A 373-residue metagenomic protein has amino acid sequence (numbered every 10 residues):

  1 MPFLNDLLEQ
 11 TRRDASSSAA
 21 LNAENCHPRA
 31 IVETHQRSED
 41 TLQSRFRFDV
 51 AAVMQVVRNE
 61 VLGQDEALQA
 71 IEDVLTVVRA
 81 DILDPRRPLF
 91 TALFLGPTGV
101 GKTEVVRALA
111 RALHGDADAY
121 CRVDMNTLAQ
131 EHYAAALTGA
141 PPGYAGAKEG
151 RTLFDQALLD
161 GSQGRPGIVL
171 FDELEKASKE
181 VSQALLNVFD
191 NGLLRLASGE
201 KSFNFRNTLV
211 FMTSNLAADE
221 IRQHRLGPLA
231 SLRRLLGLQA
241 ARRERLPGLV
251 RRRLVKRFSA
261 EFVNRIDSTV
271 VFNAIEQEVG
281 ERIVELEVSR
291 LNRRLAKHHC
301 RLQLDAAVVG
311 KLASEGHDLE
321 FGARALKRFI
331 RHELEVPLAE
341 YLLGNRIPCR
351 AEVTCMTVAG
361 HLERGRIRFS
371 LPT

Functional and structural regions predicted by a protein language model:
P2-E24, T98-V100, E104-R107, F321-T373: C-terminal engagement/docking regions of AAA+ P-loop ATPases
R37-A70, L128-E131, Y144, A274 (+2 more regions): Dynamic helix-loop-helix/coil hinge segments at AAA+ ATPase domain boundaries and subdomain interfaces
E39-R47, E60-V61, A117-D118, D219-G310: Conserved C-terminal "switch" segment of AAA+ ATPases
R47-T91, E335-N345: Pre-Walker A (pre-P-loop) alpha-helix and adjacent loop at the N terminus of AAA/AAA+ ATPase modules, a conserved
R79-P85, L89, K148, T152-G161 (+5 more regions): Conserved Walker
L83-V123: Walker A/P-loop
A112-G143: AAA+/P-loop NTPase substrate/partner-engagement loops
Q130-A134, T138, G161-D190, F203 (+3 more regions): Conserved AAA+/SF3 P-loop NTPase catalytic/coupling segment centered on the Walker-B
